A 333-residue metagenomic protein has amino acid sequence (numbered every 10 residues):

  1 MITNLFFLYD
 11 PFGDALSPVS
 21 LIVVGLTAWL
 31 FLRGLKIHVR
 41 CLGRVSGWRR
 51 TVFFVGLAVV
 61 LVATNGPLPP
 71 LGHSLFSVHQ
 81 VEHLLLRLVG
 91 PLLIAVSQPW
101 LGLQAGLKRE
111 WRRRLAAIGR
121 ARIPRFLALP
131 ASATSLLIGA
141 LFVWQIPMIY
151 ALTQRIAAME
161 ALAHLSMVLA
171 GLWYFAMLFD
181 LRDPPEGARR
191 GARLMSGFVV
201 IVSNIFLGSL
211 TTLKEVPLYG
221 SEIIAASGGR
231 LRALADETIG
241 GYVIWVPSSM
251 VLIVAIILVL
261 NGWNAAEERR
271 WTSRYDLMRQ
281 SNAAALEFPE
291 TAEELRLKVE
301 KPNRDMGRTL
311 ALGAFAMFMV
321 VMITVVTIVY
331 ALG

Functional and structural regions predicted by a protein language model:
M1-G333: Alpha-helical membrane segments of multi-pass proteins
